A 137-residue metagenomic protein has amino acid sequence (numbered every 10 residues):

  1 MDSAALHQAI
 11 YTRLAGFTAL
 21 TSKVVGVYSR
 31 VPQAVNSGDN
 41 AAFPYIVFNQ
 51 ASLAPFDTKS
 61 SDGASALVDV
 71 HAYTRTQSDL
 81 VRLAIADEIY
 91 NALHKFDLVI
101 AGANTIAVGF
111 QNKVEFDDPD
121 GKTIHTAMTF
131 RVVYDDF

Functional and structural regions predicted by a protein language model:
M1-S60, F96-N104: Small/polar-rich, solvent-exposed N-terminal microdomains that initiate assembly or binding
D2, L6, V81, K122: Conserved acidic
L20-S22, V35, N91-F137: Acidic-leaning, charged glycine-interspersed low-complexity segments
L53-F56, R75, F116: Short beta-turn/strand-loop junction motif enriched in small, turn-promoting residues
D57-G63, D118-T123: Short, solvent-exposed beta-strand/turn "edge" segments of beta-rich domains on protein surfaces
D62-Q77, I124-Y134: Oligomerization/assembly interface segments of phage tail-like spikes and tubes
Y73-A92: Mid-chain, well-packed structural core segment of small domains
